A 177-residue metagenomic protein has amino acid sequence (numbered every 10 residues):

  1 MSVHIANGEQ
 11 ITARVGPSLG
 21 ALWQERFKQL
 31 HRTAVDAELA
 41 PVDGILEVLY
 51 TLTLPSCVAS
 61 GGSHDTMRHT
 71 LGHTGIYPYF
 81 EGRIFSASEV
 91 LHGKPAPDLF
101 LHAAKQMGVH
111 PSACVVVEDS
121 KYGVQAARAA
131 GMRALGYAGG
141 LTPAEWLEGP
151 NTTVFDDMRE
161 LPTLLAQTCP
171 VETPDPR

Functional and structural regions predicted by a protein language model:
M1-I5, L46, S63-D65, K121: Alpha-helix N-cap/helix-start and coil->helix boundary motif
V3-S18, T70, A104: Helix-loop "lid/cap" segments that line or gate small-molecule binding pockets
E9-L46: Metal-dependent phosphoesterase signature
T12-V15, E47-P55, W146-E148: Alpha-helix C-terminal capping segments
T33-V58, H64-R68: Short, acidic loop-to-helix structural element flanking the phosphoryl-transfer center in phosphate-processing enzymes
L54, S63-R177: Asp-based, Mg2+/Mn2+-dependent phosphohydrolase catalytic module
